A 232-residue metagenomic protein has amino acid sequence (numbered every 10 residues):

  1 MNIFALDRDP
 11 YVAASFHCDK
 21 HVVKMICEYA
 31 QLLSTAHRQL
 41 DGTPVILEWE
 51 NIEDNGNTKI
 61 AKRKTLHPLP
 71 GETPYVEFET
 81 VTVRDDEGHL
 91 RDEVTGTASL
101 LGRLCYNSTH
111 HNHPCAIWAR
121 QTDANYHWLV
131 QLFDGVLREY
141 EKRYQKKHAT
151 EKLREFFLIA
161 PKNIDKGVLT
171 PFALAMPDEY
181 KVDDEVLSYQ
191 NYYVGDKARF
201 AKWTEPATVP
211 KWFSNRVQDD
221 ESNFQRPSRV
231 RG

Functional and structural regions predicted by a protein language model:
M1-T43, L47-N112, A116-G232: Sequence termini and other peripheral, non-core segments
